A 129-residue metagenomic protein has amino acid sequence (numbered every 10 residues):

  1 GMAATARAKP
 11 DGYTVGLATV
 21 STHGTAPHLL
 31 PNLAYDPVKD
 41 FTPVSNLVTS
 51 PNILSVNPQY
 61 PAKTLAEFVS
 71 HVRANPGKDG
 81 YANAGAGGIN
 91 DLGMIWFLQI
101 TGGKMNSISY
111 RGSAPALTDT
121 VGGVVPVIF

Functional and structural regions predicted by a protein language model:
M2-A6: Short, conserved alpha-helix that lines the donor NDP-sugar binding/gating region of sugar-transfer enzymes
R7-V15, V20, H28-P115, D119-G122 (+1 more regions): Hinge/capping helix and adjacent helix->loop/strand transition within the periplasmic-binding protein
T25: Glycine- (often His-adjacent) and acidic-residue-rich active-site loop that binds/positions the CoA thioester
